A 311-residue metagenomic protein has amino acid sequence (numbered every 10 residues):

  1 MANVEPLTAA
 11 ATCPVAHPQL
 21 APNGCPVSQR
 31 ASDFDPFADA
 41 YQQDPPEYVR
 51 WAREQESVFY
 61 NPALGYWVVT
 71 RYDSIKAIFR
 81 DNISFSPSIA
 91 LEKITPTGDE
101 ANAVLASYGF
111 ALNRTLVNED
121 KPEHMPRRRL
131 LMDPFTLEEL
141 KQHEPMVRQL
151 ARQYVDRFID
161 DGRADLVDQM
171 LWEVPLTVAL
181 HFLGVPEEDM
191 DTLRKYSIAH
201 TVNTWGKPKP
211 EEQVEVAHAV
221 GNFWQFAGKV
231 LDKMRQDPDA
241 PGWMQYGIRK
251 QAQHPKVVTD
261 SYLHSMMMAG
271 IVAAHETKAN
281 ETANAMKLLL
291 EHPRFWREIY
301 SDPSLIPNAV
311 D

Functional and structural regions predicted by a protein language model:
A2-D311: Cytochrome P450
